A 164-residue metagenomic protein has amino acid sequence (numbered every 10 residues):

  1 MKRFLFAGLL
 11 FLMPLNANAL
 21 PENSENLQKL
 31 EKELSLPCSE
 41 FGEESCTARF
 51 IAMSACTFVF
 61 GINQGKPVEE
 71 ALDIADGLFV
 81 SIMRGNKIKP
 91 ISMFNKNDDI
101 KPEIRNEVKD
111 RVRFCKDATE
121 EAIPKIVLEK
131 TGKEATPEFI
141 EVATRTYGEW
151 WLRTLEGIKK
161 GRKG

Functional and structural regions predicted by a protein language model:
M1-E22: Classical Sec-dependent N-terminal signal peptides that target proteins to the secretory pathway
F4, P14-N16, V68, L72 (+1 more regions): Short, intrinsically disordered, low-complexity terminal segments
L5-A7, L12, G42, N95 (+2 more regions): Compositionally biased, low-structure terminal segments
G8-L10, L15, S54, I62-Q64 (+4 more regions): Prokaryotic Sec-type signal peptides and long signal-anchor helices with extended Leu/Ile/Val-rich h-regions
L15-A17, E22-E25, A75, K96-D98: Intrinsic-disorder/low-complexity regions
L20-D73: Immediate post-signal-peptide N-terminus of mature secreted/exported proteins
L72-G164: Compact alpha-helical subdomains of small soluble proteins
